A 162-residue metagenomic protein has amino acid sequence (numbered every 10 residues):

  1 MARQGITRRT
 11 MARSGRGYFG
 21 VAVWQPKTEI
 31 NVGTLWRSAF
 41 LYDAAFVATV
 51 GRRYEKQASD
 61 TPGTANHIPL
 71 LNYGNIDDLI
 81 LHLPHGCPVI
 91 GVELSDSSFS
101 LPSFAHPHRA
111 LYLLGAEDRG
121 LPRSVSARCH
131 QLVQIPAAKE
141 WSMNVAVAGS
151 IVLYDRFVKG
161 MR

Functional and structural regions predicted by a protein language model:
A2-S95, F157-V158: RNA substrate-binding interface of SAM-dependent RNA methyltransferases
R13-R16, F104-H106, V125, N144: Solvent-exposed alpha-helices and their adjacent loops that cap or buttress functional pockets in soluble metabolic
I30-N31, F99, G120, M143: Residues that form or flank phosphate/diphosphate-binding pockets in enzymes that use nucleotide phosphates
R52, N75-I76, E117-R119, A137-W141: Short, acidic/turn-prone active-site loops that include or flank metal/cofactor- and phosphate-binding residues
A58-P62, P102-F104, A146: Short secondary-structure transition/capping segments
V89, L113, A148: A residue-level signal for conserved active-site and pocket-lining positions in enzyme catalytic cores
S95-A137: Active-site/ligand-binding-proximal alpha/beta "capping" segment
V125-R162: Structured adenosyl-cofactor binding patch, chiefly the S-adenosyl-L-methionine
